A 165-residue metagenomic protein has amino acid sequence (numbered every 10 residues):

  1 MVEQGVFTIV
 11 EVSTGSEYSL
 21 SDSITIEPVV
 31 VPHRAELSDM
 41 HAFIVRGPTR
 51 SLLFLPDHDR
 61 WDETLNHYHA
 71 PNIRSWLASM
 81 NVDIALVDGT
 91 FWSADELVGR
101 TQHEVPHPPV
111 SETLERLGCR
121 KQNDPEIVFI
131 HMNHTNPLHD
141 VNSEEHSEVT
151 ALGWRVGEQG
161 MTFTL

Functional and structural regions predicted by a protein language model:
M1-Q4: Active-site HxH/HxHxD metal-binding segment of metal-dependent hydrolases
V6-I9, I26, A151-V156: Active-site regions of enzymes building and remodeling cell-envelope glycoconjugates
I9-A78, G160-L165: Core dinuclear metal-dependent hydrolase active-site scaffold
S51, D59-G160: Cap/insert and terminal regions of metallo-dependent hydrolase folds
